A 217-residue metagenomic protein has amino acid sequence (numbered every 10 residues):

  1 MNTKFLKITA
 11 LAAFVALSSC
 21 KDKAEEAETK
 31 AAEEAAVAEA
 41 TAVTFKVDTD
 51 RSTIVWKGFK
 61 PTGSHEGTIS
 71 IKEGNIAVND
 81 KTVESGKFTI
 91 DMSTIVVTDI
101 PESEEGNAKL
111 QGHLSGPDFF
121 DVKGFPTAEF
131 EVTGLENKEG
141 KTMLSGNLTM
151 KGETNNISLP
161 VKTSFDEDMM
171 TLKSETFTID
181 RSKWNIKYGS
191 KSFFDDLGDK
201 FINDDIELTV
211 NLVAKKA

Functional and structural regions predicted by a protein language model:
M1-S18: Sec-dependent bacterial lipoprotein signal peptides
C20-A217: Low-complexity, acidic/polar, glycine-enriched regions of mature
